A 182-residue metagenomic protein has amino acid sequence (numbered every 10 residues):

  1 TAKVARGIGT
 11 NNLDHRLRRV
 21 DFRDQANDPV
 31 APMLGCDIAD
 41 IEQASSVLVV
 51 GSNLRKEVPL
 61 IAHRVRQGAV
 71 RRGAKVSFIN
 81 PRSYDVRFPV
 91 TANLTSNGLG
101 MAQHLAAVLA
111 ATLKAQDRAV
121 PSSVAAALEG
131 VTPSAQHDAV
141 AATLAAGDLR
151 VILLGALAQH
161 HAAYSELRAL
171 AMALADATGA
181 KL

Functional and structural regions predicted by a protein language model:
T1-L182: Catalytic alpha/large subunits of respiratory electron-transfer oxidoreductases, centered on bis-MGD molybdoenzymes
